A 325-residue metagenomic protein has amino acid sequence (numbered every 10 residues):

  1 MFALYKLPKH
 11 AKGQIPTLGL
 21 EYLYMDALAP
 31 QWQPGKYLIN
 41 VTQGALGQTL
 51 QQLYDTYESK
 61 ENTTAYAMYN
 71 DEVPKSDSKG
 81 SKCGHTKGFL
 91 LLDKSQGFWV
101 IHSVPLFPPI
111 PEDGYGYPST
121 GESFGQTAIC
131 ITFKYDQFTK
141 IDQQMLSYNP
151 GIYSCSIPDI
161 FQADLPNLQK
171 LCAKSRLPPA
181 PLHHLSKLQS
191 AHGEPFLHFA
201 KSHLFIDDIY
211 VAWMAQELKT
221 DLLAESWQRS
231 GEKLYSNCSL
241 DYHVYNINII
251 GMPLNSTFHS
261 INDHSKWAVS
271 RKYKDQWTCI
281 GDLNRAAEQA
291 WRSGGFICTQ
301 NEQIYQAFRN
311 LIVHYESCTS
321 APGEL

Functional and structural regions predicted by a protein language model:
M1-L325: PLD/PLD-like phosphodiesterase catalytic module centered on the HKD motif
